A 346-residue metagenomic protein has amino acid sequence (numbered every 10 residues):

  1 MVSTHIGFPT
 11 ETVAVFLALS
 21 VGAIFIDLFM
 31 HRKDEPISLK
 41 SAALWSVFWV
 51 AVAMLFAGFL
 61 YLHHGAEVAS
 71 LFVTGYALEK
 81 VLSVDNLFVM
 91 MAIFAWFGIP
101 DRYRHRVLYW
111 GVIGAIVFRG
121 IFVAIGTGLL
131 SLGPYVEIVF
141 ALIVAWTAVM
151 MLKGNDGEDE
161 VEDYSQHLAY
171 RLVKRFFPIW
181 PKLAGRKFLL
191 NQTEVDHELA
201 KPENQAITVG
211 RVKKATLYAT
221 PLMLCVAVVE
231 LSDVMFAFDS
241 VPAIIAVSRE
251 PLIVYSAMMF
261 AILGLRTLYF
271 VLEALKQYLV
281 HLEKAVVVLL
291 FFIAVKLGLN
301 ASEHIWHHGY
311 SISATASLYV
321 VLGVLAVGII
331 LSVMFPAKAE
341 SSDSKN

Functional and structural regions predicted by a protein language model:
M1-N346: Multi-pass alpha-helical transmembrane bundle typical of ion/small-solute transporters and intramembrane aspartyl
